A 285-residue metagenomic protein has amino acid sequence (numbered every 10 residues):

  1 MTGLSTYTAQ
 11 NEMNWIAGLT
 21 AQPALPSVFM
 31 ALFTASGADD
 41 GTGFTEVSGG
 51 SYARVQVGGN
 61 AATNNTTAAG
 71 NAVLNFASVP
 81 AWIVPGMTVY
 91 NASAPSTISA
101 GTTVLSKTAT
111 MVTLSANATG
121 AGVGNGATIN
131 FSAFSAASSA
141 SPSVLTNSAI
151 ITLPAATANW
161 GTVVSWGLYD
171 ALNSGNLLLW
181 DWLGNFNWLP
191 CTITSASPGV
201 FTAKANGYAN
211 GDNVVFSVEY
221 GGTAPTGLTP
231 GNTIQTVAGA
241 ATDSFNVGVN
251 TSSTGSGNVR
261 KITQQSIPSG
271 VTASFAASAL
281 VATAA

Functional and structural regions predicted by a protein language model:
M1-N60, S132-W166, D170-N187, K261-A285: Small cysteine-rich, disulfide-bonded extracellular modules of the LU/uPAR three-finger superfamily and closely related
G59-S143, F186-S266, A273: Small/polar beta-strand repeat architecture
